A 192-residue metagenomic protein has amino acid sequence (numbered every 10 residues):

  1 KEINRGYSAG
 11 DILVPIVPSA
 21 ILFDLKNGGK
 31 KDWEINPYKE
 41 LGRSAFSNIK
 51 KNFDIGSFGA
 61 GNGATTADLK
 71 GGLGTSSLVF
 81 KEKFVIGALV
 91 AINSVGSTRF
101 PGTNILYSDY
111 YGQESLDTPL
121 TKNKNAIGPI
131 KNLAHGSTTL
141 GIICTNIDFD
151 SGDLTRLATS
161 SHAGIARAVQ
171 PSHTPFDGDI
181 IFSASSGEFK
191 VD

Functional and structural regions predicted by a protein language model:
E2-D192: A structural signal for small-residue-enriched, beta-sheet-centric alpha/beta enzyme cores and oligomeric scaffold folds
